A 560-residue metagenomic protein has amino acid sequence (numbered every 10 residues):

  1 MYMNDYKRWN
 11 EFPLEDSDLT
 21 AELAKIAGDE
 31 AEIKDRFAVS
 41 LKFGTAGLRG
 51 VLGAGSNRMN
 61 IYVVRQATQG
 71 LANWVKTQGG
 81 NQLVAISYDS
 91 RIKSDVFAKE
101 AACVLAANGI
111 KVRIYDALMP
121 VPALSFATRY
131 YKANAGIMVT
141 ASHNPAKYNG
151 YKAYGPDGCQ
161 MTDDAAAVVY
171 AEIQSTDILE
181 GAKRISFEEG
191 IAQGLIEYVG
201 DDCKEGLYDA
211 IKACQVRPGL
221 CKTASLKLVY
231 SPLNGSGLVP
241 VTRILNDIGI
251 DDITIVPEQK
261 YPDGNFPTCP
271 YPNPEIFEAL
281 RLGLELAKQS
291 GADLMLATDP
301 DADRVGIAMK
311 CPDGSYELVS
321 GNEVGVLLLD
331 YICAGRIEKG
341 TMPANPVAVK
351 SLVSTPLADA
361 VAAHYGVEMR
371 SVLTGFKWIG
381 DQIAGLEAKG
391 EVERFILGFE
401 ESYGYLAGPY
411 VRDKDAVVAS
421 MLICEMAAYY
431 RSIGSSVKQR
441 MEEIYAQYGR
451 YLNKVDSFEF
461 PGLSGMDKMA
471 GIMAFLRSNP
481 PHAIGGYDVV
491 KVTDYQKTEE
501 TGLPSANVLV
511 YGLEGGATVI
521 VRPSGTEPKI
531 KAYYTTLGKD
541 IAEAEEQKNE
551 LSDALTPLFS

Functional and structural regions predicted by a protein language model:
N4-A101, G190-I191, L195-S225, S236: An N-terminal, well-structured beta->alpha segment
E32-F37, L41, N149-A279, L286-A287: Gly/Ser/Thr-enriched, mixed-charge loops and adjacent short helices that form phosphate/oxyanion-binding elements
F37-N57, A141-N144, L228, P232-I244 (+4 more regions): Conserved phosphate/anionic-ligand binding catalytic regions in large, soluble enzymes, centered on
A85-Y148, D251-G306: N-terminal small/polar loop signature for handling phosphorylated ligands or for N-terminal nucleophile
V96-L105, Y148-G155, D303-E323, A358: Short Gly/Thr/Asp-enriched flexible loops that form oxyanion-binding sites at enzyme active sites
Y154-R184, N322-N345, K350-V361, A416: Glycine-rich phosphate-binding loop plus the immediately following alpha-helix
K288, A292-L294, S315-E317, G335-R522 (+3 more regions): Phosphate-binding and adjacent anionic-ligand microenvironments
